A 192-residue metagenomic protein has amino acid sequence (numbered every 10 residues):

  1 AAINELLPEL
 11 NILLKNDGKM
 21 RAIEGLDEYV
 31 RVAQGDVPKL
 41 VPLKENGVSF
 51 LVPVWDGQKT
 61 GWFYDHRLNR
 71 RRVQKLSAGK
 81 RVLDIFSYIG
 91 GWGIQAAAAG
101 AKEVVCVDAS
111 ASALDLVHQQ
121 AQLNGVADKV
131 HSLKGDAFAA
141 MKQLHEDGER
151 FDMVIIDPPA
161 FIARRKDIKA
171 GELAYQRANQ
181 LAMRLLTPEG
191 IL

Functional and structural regions predicted by a protein language model:
A2-W62: Non-catalytic substrate-recognition/targeting regions of SAM-dependent transferases
G79-Y88: Conserved class I S-adenosyl-L-methionine
I89-K102: Conserved SAM-binding loop of SAM-dependent methyltransferases across substrates and taxa, primarily the Class I
E103-D108: Conserved SAM-binding motif I beta-strand of class I
S112-I155: S-adenosyl-L-methionine
V126, L186-T187: Helix-to-beta-strand junctions that scaffold the AdoMet/dcAdoMet cofactor pocket in Class I SAM-dependent enzymes
F151-L181: Mobile active-site "lid"/loop adjacent to the S-adenosyl-L-methionine
P188-L192: Conserved beta-strand signature within the Rossmann-like core of class I S-adenosyl-L-methionine
